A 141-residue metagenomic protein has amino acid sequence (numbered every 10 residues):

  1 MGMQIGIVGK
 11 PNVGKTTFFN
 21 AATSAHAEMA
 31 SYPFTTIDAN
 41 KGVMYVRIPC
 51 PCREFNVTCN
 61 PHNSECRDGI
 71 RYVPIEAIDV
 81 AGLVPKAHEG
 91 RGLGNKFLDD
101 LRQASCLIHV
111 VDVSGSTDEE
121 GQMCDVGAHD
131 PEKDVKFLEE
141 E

Functional and structural regions predicted by a protein language model:
M1-E141: Conserved G1/Walker A P-loop phosphate-binding module
